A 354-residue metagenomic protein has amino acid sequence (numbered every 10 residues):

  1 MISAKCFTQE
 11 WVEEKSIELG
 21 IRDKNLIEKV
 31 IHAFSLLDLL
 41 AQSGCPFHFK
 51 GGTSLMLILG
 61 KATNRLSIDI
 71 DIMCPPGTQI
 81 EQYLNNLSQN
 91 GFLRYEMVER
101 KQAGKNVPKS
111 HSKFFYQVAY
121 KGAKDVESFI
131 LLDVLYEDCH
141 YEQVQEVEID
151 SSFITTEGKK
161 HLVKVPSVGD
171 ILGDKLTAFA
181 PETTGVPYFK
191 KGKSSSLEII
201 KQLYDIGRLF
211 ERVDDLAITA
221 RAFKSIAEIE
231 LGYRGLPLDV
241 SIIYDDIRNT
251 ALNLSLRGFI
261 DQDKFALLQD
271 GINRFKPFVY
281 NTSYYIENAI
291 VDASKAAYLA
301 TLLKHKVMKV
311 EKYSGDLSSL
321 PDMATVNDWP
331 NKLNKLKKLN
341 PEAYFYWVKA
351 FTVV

Functional and structural regions predicted by a protein language model:
M1-H48: Helical scaffold of the NTase/Pol beta-like nucleotidyltransferase catalytic core
A4, K15, K24, V30-F34 (+3 more regions): Catalytic cores of NTP-dependent nucleotidyl/adenyl transfer enzymes across multiple folds
L19-R22, D71-T78, G192-K193: Short histidine-centered catalytic/ligand-binding loop motif
L37-I70, C74-P76: Active-site nucleotide-donor binding segment shared across nucleotidyl transfer reactions
L59-A62, Q82-N86, Q143-E146: Short, conserved acidic/polar surface loops in the N-terminal third of protein domains
C74-P108: Metal-dependent nucleotidyltransferase catalytic core
E287: Penicillin-binding protein/beta-lactamase superfamily catalytic region
